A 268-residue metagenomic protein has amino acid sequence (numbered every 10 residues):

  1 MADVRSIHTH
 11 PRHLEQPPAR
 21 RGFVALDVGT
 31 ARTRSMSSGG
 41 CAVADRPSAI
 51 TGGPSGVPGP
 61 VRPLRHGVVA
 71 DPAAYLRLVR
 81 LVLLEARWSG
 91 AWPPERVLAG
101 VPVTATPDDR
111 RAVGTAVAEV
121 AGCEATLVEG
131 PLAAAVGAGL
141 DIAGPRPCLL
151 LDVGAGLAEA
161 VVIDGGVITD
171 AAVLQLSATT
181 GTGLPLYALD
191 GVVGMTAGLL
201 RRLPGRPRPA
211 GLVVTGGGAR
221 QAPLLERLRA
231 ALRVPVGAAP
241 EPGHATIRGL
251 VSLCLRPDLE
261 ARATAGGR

Functional and structural regions predicted by a protein language model:
M1-T30, R34-L149, V167-L212, G216-R268: Nucleotide/phosphate-binding catalytic cleft detector across ATP-hydrolyzing and phosphate-transferring enzymes
L151-L157: C-terminal edge-of-domain segments
A160-I163: Amphipathic beta-strand/beta-sheet edge segments enriched in Tyr/Trp
